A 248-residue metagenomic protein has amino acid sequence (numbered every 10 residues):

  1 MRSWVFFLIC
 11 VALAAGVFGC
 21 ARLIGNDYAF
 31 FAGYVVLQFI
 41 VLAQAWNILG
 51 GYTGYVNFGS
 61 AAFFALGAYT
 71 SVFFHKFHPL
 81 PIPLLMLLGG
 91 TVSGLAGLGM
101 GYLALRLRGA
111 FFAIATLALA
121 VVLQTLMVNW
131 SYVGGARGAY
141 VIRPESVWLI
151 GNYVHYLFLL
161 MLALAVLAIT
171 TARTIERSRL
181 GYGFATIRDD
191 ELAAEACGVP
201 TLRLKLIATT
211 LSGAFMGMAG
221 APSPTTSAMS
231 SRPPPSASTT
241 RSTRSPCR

Functional and structural regions predicted by a protein language model:
M1-R248: Transmembrane alpha-helices and adjacent helix-loop boundaries
